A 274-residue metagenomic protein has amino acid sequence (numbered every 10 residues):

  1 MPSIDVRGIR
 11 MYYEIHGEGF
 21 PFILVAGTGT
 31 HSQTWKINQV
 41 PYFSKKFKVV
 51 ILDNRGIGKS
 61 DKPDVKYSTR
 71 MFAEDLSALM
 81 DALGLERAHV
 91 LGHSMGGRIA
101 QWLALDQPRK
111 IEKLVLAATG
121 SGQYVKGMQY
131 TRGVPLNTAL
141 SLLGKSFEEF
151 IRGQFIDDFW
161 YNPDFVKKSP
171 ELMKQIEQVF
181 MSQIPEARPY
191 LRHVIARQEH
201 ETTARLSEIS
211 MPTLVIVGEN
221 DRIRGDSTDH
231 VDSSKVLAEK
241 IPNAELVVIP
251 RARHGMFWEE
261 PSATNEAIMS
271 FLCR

Functional and structural regions predicted by a protein language model:
R7-D61, V65: Conserved HGGG/HGGXW glycine-rich cap/lid loop of the alpha/beta-hydrolase fold
I51, R55-L91: Active-site loop/oxyanion-hole signature of alpha/beta-hydrolase fold enzymes
G92, G96, A100: Gly/Ala-rich beta-loop-alpha elbow adjacent to hydrolase catalytic centers
L105, E112-K145: Flexible "cap/lid" loop of the alpha/beta hydrolase fold
E149-H200, A204-R205: Conserved alpha/beta-hydrolase catalytic His-Asp/Glu region
I209, V215-V217: Short beta-strand/loop motif that positions the catalytic acidic residue of the alpha/beta-hydrolase fold
N220-D229: Acidic catalytic loop of the alpha/beta-hydrolase fold
I249-P261, N265: Catalytic histidine-centered segment of alpha/beta-hydrolase-like enzymes
